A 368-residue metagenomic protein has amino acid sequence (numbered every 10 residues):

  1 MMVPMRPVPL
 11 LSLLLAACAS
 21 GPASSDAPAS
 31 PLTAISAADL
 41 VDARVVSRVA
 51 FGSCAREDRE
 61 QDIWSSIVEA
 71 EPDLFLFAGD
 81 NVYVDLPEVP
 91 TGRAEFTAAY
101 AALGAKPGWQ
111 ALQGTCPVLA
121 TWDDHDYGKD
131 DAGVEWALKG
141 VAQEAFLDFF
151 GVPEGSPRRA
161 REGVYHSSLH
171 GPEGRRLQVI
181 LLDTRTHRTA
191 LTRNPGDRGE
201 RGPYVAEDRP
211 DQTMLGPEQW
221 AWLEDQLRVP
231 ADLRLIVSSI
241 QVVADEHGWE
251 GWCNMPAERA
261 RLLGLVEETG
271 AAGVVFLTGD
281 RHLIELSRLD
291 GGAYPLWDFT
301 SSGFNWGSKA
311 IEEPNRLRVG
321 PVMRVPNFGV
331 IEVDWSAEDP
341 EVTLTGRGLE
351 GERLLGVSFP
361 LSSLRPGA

Functional and structural regions predicted by a protein language model:
V3-L13: Sec-dependent signal peptide recognition, specifically the positively charged N-region followed immediately by
A16-A17: C-terminal motif of bacterial Sec signal peptides marking the signal peptidase cleavage site
S20: Short, conserved catalytic or interaction motifs in soluble domains
D26-A368: Metal-dependent phosphoester/phosphodiester hydrolase catalytic core
